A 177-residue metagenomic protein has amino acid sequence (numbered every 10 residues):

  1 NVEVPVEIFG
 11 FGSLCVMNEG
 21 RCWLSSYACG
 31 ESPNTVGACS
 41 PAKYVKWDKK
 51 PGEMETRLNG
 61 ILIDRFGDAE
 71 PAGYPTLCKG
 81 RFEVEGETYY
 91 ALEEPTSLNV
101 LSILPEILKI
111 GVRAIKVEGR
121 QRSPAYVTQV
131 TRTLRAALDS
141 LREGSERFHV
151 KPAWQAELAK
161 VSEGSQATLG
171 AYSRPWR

Functional and structural regions predicted by a protein language model:
N1-A114, R120-R177: Active-site pocket-lining/capping segments in soluble small-molecule metabolic enzymes
